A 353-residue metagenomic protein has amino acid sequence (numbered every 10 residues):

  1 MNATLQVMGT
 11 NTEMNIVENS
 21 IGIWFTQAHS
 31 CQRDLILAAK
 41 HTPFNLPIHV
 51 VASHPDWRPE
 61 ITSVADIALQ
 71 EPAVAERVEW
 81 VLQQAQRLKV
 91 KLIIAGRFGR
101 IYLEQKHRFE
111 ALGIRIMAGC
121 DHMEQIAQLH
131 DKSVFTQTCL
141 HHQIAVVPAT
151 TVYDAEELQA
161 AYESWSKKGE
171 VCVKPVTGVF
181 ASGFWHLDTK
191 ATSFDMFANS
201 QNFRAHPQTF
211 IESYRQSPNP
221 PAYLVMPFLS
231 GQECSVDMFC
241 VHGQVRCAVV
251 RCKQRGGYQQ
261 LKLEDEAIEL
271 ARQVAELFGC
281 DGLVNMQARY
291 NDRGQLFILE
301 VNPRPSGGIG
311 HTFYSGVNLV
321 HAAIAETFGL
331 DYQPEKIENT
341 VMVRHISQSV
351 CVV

Functional and structural regions predicted by a protein language model:
M1-D121: ATP-binding N-terminal substructure of ATP-dependent carboxylate-amine bond-forming enzymes
S20-W24, E170, L224: Residues that mark the start of a beta-strand
T26, V173, M226, M286 (+1 more regions): Active-site flanking residues adjacent to catalytic metal/cofactor-binding acidic residues
I61-S63, V78-V81, Q125-S133, A181-G183 (+1 more regions): Short, charged, surface-exposed secondary-structure boundary motifs
L88, Q254-G256, L261-E269, Q273-V353: ATP-dependent carboxylate activation and anion-phosphoryl transfer catalytic cores that bind Mg-ATP to form
I126-A222: Active-site nucleotide/adenylate-binding loops and adjacent lid/helix of ATP-dependent enzymes
F197-V274, F278, R289-Y290, L296-F297: Phosphate-binding site of ATP-dependent enzymes
